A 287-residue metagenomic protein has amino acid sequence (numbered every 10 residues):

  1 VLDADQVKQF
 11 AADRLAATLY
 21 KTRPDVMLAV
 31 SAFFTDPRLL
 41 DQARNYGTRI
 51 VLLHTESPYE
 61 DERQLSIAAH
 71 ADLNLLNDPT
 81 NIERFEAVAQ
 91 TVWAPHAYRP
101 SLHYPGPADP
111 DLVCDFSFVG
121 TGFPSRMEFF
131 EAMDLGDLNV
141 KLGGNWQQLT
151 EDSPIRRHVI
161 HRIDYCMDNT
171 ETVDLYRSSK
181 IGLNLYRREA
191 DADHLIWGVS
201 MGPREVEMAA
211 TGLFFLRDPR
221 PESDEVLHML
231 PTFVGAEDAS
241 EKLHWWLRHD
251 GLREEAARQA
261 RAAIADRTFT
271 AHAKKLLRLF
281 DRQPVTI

Functional and structural regions predicted by a protein language model:
V1-R14, K21-T22, S31-R38, S66 (+1 more regions): Nucleotide-sugar donor-binding catalytic core of glycosyltransferases
V1-S57, D61-L73, D218, T270-I287: N-terminal pre-catalytic "stem/leader" segment of glycosyltransferase-like enzymes
L76, G202, F233-A236, L247 (+1 more regions): Conserved aromatic
D78, Y186, D250, Q283-I287: A general structural signal marking secondary-structure boundaries and capping sites
F130-D134, V173, H244, R261 (+1 more regions): Non-transmembrane alpha-helical segments in soluble domains of secreted/periplasmic/extracellular proteins
S223-K242: Change "using UDP/GDP/dTDP sugars" to "using nucleotide sugars
D238-L252: Solvent-exposed, amphipathic alpha-helical segments
R248-F280: A charged, aromatic-enriched C-terminal amphipathic alpha-helix characteristic of glycosyltransferases across folds
